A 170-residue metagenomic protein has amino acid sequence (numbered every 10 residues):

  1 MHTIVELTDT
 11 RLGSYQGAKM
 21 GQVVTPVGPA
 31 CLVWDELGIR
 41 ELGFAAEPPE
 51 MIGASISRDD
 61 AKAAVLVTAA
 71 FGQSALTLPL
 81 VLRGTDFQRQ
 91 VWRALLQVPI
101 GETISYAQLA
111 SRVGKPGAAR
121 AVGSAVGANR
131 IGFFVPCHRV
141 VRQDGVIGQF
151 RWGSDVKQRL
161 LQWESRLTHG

Functional and structural regions predicted by a protein language model:
M1-P116, L167-G170: Basic nucleic-acid-binding alpha-helical/helix-turn surface characteristic of O6-alkylguanine DNA
I4, T8, Q143-G170: …primarily DNA-binding HTH/wHTH and HhH modules…
P116-A119, L160: LysM (lysin motif) carbohydrate-binding repeats in extracellular/periplasmic proteins that recognize
R120-G132: Regulatory, non-catalytic segments
F133-V140: Short Lys/Arg-enriched helix C-cap and helix-to-coil transition segments that create basic nucleic-acid-contact patches
